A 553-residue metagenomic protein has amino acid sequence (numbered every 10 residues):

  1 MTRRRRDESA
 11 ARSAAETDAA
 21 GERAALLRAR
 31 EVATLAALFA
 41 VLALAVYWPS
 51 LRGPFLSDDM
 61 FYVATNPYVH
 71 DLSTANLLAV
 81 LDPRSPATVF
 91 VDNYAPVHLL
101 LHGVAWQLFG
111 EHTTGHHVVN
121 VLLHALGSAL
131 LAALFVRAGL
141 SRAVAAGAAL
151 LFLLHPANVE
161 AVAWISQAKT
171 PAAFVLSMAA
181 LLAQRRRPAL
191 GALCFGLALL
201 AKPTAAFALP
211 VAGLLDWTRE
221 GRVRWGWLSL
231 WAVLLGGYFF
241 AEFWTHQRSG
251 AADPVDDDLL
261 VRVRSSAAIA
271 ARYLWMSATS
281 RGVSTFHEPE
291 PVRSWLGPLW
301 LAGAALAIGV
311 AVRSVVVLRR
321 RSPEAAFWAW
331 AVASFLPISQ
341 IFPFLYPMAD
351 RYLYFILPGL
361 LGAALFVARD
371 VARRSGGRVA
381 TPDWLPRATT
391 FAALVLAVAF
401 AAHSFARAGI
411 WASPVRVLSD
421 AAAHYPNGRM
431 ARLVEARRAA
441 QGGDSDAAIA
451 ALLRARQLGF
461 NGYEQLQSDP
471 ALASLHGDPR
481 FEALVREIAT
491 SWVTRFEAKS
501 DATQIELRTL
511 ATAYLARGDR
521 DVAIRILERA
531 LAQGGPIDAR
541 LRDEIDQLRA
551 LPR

Functional and structural regions predicted by a protein language model:
M1-L27, D383, V415-R553: C-terminal luminal/periplasmic domains and tails of membrane-associated envelope-modifying transferases
T2-D444, Q457: Polytopic membrane enzymes that build or remodel cell-surface glycoconjugates and lipids
